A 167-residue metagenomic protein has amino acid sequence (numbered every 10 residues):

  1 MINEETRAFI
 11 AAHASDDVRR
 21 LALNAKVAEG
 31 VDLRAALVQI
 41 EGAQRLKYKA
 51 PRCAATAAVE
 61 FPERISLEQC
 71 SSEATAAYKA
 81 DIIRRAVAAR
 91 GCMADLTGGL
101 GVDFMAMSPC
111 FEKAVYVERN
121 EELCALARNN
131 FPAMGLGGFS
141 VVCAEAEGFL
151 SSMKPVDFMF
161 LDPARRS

Functional and structural regions predicted by a protein language model:
M1-S167: SAM-dependent transferase fold signal centered on methyltransferase-like domains, encompassing both Class I
